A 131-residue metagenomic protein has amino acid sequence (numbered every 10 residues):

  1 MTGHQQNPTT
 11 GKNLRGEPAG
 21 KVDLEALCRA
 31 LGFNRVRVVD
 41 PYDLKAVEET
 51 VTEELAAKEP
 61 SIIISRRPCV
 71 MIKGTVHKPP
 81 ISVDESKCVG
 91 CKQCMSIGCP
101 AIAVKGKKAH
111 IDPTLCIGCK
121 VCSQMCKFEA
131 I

Functional and structural regions predicted by a protein language model:
M1-I62, T75: Thiamine diphosphate
R37-V38, I62-I64, S82, H110 (+2 more regions): Structured core elements
D43-K87, C99, V104: Redox cofactor-anchoring modules in respiratory/redox and cofactor-processing assemblies
L44, G118-C119: Short, cationic-aromatic polyanion-contact patches
G74, V89-H110, V121-I131: Iron-sulfur cluster-binding cysteine motifs and their immediate structural context in ferredoxin-like electron-transfer
L115: Phosphate-binding active sites in nucleotide-utilizing proteins
